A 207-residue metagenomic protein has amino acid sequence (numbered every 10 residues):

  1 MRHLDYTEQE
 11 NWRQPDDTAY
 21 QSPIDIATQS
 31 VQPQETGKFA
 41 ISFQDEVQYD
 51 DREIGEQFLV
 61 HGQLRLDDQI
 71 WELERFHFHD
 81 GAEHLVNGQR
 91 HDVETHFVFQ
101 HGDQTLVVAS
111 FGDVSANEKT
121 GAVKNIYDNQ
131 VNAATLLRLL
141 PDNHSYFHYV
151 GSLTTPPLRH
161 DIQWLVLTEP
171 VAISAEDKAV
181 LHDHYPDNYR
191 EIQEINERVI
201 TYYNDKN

Functional and structural regions predicted by a protein language model:
M1-N207: Alpha-carbonic anhydrase
